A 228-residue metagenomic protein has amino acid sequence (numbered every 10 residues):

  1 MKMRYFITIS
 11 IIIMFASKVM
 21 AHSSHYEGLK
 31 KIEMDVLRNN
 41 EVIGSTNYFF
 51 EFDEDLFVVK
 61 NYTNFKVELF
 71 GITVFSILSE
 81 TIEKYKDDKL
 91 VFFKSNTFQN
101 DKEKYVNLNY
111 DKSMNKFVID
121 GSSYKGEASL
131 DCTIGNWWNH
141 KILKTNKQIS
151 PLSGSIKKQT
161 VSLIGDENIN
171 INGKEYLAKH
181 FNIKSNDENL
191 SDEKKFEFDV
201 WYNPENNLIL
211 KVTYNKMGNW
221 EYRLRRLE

Functional and structural regions predicted by a protein language model:
M1-M3: N-terminal secretory signal peptides that target proteins for export/translocation
Y5, E127-A128, S191: Alpha-helical interaction segments
F6-F15: Sec-dependent N-terminal signal peptides
S10-I11, L90, S122, S129 (+1 more regions): Short linear sequence elements within intrinsically disordered, low-complexity coil regions
H22-D111, K141-E228: Acidic, serine/threonine-rich low-complexity disordered tracts
F93-G135: Hydrophobic, well-structured mid-protein blocks that either form specific transmembrane helices
G135-K141: Alpha-helical transmembrane spans
